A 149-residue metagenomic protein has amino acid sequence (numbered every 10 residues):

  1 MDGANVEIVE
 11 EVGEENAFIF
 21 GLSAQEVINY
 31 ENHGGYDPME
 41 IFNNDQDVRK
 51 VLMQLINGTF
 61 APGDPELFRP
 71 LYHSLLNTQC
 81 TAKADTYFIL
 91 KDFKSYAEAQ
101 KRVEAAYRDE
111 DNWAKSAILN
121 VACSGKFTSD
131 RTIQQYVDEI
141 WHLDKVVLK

Functional and structural regions predicted by a protein language model:
M1-A117, V121-K126, R131, Q135-K149: Catalytic binding pocket for nucleotide-activated donors in carbohydrate/polymer assembly enzymes
